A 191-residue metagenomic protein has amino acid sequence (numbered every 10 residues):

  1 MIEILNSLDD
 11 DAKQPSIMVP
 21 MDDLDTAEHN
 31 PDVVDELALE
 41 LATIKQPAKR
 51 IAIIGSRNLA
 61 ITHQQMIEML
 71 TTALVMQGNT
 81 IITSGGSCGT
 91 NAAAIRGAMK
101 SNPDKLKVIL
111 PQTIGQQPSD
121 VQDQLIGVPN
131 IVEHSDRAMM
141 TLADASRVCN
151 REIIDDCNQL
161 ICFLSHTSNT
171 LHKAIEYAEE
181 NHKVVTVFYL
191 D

Functional and structural regions predicted by a protein language model:
I4-E28: Helix-enriched interaction subdomains in cytosolic or periplasmic regions, typified by TIR/SEFIR signaling/NADase cores
V19-K49, R57-L190: Acidic/glycine-enriched connector segments
